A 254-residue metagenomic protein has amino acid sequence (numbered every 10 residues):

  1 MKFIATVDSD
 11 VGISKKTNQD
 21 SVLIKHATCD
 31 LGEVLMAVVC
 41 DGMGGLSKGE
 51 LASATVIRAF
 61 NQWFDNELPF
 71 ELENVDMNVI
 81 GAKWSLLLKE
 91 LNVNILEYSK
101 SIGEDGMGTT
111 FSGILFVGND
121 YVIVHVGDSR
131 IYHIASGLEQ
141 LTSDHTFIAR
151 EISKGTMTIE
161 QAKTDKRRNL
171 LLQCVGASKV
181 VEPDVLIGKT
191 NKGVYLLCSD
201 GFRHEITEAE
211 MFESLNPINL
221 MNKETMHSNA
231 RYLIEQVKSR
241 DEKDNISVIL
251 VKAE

Functional and structural regions predicted by a protein language model:
M1-E254: PP2C/PPM-type serine/threonine phosphatase catalytic domain
